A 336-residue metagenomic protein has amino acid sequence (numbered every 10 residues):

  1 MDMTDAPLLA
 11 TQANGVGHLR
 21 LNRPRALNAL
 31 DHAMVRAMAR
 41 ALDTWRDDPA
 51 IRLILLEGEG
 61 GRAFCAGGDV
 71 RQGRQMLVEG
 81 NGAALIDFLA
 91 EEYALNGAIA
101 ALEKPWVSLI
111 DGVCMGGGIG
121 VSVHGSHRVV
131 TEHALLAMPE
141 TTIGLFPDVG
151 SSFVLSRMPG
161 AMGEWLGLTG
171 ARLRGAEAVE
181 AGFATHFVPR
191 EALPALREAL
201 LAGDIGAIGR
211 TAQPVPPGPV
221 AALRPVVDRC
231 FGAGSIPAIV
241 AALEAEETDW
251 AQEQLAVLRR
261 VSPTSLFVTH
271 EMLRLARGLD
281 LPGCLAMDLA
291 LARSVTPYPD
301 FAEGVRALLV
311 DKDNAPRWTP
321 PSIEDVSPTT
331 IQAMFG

Functional and structural regions predicted by a protein language model:
M1-E57, G97, A333: Conserved CoA-thioester-binding segment of acyl-CoA-metabolizing enzymes
L56, D69, V121-S122, E177-A178 (+2 more regions): Hydrophobic/aromatic residues within transmembrane alpha-helices of multi-pass small-molecule transporters
G58-A94, G144: Glycine- (often His-adjacent) and acidic-residue-rich active-site loop that binds/positions the CoA thioester
I99-I143, W165-L166, G170, G175: Glycine-rich beta-to-alpha active-site loop
D148-I205: Contiguous mid-protein beta-loop-alpha structural module that forms a pocket-lining wall or clamp of enzyme active
F183-V261: Amphipathic alpha-helical blocks and their helix-capping loop/short-beta junctions
L243-D249, L258, S262-G336: Long, low-complexity C-terminal extensions of enzymes
